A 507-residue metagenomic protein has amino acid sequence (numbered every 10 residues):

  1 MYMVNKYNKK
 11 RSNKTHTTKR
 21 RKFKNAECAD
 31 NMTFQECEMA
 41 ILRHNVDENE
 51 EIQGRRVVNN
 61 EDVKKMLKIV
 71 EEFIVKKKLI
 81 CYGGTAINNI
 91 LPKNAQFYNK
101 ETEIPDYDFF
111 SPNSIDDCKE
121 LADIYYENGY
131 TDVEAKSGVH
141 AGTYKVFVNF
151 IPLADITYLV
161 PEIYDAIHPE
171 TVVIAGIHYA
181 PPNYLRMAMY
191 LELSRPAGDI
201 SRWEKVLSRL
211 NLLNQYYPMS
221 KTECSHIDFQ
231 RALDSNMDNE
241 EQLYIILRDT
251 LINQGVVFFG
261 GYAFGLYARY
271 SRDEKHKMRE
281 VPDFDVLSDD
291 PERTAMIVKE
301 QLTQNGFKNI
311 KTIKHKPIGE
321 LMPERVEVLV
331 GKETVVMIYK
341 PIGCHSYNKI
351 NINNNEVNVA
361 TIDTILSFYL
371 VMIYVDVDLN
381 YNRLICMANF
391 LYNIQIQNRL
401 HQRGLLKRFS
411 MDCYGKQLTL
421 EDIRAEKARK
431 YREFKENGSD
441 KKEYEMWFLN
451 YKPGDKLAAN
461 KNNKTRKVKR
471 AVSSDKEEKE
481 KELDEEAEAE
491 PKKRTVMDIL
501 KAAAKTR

Functional and structural regions predicted by a protein language model:
M1-Y2, K6-S12, K78-T85, I90-L91 (+10 more regions): Compositionally biased low-complexity segments enriched in polar/charged residues
Y2-K65, T171-Q242, K461-K493, I499 (+2 more regions): N-terminal regions immediately upstream of nucleotidyltransferase
V63-I115, L243-E292: Active-site nucleotide-donor binding segment shared across nucleotidyl transfer reactions
K64-E71, K119-A122, E204-L207, N211-N214 (+6 more regions): Generic detector of well-ordered alpha-helical segments enriched in charged/polar residues, highlighting helical
S114-N128, P291-N305: Amphipathic alpha-helical segments
I124-Y164, Q301-S346: Conserved catalytic core of two-metal-ion nucleotidyltransferases
L153-N236, T334-N462: Active-site and adjacent loop segments of nucleotide-processing enzymes that use two-metal-ion phosphate chemistry
